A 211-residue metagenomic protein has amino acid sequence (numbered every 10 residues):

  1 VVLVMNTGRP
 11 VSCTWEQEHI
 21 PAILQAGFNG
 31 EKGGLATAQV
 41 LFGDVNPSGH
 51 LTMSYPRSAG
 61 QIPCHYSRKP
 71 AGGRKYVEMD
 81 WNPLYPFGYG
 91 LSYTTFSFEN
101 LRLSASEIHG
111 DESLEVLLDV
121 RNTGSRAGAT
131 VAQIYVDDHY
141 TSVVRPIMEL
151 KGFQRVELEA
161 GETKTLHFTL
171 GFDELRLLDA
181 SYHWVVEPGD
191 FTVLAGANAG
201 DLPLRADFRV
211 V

Functional and structural regions predicted by a protein language model:
V4-A129, Y135-D137, A160, P188 (+2 more regions): Secreted, periplasmic, or luminal enzymes acting at the cell surface/secretory milieu
S104, G152-Q154, Y182: Short, conserved secondary-structure segments in the cores of folded domains
S113-E115, T163-H167, P203-R205: Intrinsic-disorder/low-complexity, polar/charged segments enriched in Ser/Thr/Lys/Arg/Asp/Glu/Gln
T123-S125, H139-T141, D173-L175, G200: Short coil/turn motifs at secondary-structure junctions
A127-I134, P146, L178-A180: Short, hydrophobic/aromatic beta-strand segments
S142-L178: Intrinsically disordered, low-complexity Pro/Gly/Ser/Thr-rich segments with frequent PxxP/GP/PP motifs and embedded
G171-V211: Terminal connector regions
